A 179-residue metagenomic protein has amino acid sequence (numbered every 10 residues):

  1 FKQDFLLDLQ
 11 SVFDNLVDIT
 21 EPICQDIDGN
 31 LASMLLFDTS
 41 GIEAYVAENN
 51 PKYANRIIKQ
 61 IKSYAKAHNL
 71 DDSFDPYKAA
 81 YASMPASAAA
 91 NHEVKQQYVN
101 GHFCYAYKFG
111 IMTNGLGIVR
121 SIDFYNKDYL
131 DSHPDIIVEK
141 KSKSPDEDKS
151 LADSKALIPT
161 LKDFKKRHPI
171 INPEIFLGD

Functional and structural regions predicted by a protein language model:
F1-G178: Polybasic low-complexity intrinsically disordered regions
